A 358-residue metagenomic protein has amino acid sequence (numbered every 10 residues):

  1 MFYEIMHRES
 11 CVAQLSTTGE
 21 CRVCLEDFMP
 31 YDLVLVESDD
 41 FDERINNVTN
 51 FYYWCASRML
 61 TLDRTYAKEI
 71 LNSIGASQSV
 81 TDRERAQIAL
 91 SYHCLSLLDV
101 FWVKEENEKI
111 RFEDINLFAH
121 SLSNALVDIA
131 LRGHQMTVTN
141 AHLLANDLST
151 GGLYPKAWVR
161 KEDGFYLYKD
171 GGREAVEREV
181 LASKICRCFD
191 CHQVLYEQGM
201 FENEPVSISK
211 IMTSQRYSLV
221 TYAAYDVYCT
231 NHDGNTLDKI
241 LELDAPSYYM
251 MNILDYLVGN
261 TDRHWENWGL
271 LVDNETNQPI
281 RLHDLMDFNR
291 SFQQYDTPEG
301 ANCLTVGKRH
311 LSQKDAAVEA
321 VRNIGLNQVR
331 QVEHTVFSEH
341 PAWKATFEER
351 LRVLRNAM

Functional and structural regions predicted by a protein language model:
M1-I253, L257-V258, L271-M358: Phosphate/dinucleotide-binding and metal-coordinating scaffold of catalytic cores in nucleotide-dependent enzymes
T261: Glycine-rich phosphate-binding P-loop
H264, G269-V272: Conserved protein-kinase catalytic-loop segment immediately C-terminal to the catalytic Asp of the HRD motif
